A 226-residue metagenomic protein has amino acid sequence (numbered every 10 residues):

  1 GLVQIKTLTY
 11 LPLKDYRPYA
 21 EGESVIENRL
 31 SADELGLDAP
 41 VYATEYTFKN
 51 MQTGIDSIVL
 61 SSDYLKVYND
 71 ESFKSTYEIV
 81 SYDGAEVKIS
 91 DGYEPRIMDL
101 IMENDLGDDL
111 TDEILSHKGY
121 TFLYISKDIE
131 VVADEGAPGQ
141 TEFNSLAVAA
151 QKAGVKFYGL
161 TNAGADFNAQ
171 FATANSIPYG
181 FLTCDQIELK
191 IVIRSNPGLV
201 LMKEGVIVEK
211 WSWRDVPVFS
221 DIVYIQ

Functional and structural regions predicted by a protein language model:
G1-P12: Internal/C-terminal transmembrane anchor helices
Y16-G198, M202-V206, K210-Q226: Extracytosolic and intramembrane catalytic regions of membrane-associated proteins in envelope/secretory systems
